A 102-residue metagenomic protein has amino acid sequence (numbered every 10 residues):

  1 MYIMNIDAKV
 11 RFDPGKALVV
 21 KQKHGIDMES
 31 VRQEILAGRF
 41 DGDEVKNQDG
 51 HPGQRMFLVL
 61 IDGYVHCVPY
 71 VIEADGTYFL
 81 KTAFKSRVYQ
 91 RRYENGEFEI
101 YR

Functional and structural regions predicted by a protein language model:
M1-R102: Ribonuclease/tRNase effector modules and their secretory precursors
